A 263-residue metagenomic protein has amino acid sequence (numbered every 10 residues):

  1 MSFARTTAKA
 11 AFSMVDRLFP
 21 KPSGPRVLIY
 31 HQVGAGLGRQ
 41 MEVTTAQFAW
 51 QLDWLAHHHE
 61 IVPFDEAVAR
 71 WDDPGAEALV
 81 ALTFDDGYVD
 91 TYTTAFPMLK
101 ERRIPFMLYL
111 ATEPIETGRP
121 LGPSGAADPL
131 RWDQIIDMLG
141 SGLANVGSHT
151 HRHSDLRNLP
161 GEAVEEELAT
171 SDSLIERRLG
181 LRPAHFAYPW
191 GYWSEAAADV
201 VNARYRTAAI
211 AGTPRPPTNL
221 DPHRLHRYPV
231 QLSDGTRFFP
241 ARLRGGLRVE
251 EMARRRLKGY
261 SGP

Functional and structural regions predicted by a protein language model:
M1-T83, D90-T91, S141, N158-P263: C-terminal active-site subregion of NodB/CE4 polysaccharide deacetylases
A10-D16, Y92-T94, P120-G142: Alpha-helical scaffolding within the catalytic cores of extracellular/periplasmic polymer-degrading hydrolases
P22, A56-H57, P97-I104, D128-S148 (+1 more regions): Acidic (Asp/Glu)-rich catalytic clusters
L28-Q32, V146-S154: Histidine-centered catalytic micro-motifs
L37, T117-A126, H153-G161: Surface-exposed cleft-lining segments at the edges of enzyme active sites
T83-F84, G147: Generic enzyme active-site microenvironment
D86-T93, M98: Short acidic, Gly/Ser-rich segments with clustered Asp/Glu that frequently serve as metal-coordination loops in enzyme
R103-G125: A short, conserved beta-to-alpha structural element at the edge of catalytic cores that scaffolds binding
